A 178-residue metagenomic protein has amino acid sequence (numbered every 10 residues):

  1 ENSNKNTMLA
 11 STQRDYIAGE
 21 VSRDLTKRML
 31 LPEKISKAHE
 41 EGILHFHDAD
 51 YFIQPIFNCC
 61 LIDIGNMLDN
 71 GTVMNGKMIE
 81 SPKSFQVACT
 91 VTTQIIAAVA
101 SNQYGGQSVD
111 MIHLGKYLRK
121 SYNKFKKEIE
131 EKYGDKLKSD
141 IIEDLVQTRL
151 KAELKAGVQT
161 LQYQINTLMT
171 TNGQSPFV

Functional and structural regions predicted by a protein language model:
E1-V178: Catalytic alpha/beta active-site cores
